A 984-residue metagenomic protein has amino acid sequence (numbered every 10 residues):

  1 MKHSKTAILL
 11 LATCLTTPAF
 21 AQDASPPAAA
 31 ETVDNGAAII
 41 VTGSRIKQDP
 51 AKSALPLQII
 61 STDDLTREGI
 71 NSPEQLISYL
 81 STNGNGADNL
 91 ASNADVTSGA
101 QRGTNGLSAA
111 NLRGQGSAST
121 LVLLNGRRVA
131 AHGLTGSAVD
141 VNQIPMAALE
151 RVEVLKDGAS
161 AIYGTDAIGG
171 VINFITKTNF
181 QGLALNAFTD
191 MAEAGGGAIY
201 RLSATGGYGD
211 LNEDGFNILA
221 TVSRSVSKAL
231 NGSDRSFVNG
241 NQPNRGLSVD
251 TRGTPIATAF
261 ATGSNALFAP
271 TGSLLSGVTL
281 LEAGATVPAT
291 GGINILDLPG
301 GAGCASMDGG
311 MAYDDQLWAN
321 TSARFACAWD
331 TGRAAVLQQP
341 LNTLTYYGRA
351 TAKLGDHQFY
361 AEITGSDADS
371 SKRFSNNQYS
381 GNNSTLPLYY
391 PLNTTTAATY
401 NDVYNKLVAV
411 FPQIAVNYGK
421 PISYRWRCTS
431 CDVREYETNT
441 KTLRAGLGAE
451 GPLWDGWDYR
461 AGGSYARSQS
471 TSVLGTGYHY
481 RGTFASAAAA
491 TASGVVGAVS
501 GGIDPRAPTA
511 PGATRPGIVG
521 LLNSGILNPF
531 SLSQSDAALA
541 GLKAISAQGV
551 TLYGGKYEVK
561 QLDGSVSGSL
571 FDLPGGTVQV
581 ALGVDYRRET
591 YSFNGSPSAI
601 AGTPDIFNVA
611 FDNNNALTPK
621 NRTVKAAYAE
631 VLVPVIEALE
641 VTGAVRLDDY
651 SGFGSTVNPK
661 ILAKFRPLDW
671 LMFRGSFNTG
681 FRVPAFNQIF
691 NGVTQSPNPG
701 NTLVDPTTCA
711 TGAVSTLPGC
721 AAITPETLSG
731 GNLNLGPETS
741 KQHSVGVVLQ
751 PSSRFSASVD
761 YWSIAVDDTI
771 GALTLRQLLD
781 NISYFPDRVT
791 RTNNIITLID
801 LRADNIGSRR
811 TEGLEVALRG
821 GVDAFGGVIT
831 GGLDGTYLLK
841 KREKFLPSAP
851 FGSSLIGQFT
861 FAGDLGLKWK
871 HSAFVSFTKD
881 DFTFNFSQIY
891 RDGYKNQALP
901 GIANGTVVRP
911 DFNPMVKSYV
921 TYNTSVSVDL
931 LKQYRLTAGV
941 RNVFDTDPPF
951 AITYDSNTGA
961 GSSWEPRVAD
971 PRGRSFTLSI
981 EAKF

Functional and structural regions predicted by a protein language model:
M1-S81, R113, S203, G207 (+1 more regions): N-terminal Sec signal peptide and the immediately downstream disordered periplasmic leader that contains the TonB box
P27, S78-R127: Extracytoplasmic beta-strand/coil segments of soluble accessory domains associated with Gram-negative outer-membrane
L76-L80, S108-A110, D140-N142, D166-A187 (+1 more regions): N-terminal periplasmic accessory domains that precede and gate Gram-negative outer-membrane beta-barrel machines
R127-K156: Short acidic/polar hinge/loop motifs at secondary-structure boundaries that mediate gating or recognition
A131, S236-P243, G300-L341, Y347 (+5 more regions): Surface-exposed, low-complexity loop segments enriched in small/polar and acidic residues
G182-L183, D214-F216, D356-F359, G456-Y459 (+8 more regions): Repeated loop/turn-to-beta-strand initiation elements of outer-membrane beta-barrel proteins
S696, G827, G831-D929, F944: C-terminal beta-barrel architecture of Gram-negative outer-membrane proteins
S756, L839, I889-I902, V928-F984: C-terminal beta-signal and adjacent terminal beta-strands/loops of Gram-negative outer-membrane beta-barrel proteins
